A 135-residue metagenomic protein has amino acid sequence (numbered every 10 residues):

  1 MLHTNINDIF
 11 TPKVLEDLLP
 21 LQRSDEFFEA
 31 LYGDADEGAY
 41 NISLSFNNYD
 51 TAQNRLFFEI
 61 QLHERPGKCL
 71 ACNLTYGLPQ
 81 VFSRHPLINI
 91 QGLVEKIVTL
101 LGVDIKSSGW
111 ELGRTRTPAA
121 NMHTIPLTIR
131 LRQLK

Functional and structural regions predicted by a protein language model:
M1-L87, V103-K135: N-terminal accessory segment detector
H85-K96: Elongated alpha-helical scaffolds
E95-V103: Amphipathic alpha-helical interaction surfaces
